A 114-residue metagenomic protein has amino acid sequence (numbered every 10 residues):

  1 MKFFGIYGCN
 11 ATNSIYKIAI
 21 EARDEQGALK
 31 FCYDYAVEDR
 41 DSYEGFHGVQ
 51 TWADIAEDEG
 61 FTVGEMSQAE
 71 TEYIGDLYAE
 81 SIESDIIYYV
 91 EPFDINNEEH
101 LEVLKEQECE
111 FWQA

Functional and structural regions predicted by a protein language model:
M1-I15, Y35: Short aromatic-glycine-(Arg/Gly/Cys) micro-motifs in beta-strand/loop hairpins
Y7, E21-D24, K30, I55-D58 (+1 more regions): Short stretches within intrinsically disordered, low-complexity N-terminal or propeptide regions
N13-R23: A short, exposed loop/beta-hairpin motif centered on an aromatic-Gly-Thr core
S14, A28-K30, E98: Residues in flexible loops and secondary-structure boundaries
R23-Y43: A short, charged, amphipathic alpha-helix used as a generic interaction element across diverse proteins
V37-A114: Short, mixed-charge low-complexity intrinsically disordered segments
